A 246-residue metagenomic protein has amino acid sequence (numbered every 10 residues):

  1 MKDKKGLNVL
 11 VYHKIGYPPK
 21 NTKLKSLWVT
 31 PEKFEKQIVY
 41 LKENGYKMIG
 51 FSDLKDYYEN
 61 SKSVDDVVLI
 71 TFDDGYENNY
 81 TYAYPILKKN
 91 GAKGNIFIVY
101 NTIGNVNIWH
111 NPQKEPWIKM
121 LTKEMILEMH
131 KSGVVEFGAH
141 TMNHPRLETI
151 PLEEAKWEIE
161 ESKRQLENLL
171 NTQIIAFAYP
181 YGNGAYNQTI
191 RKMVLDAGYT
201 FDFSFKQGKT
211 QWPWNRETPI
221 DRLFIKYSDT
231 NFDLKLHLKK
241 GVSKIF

Functional and structural regions predicted by a protein language model:
M1-T71, N78, T149-F246: C-terminal active-site subregion of NodB/CE4 polysaccharide deacetylases
K14, F137-P145: Histidine-centered catalytic micro-motifs
K42, P85-G91, K119-A139, L195 (+1 more regions): Acidic (Asp/Glu)-rich catalytic clusters
K55-D56, Y80-A83, N111-G133, E158-R164: Alpha-helical scaffolding within the catalytic cores of extracellular/periplasmic polymer-degrading hydrolases
D66, F72-E77, K89-N90, T102-G104: Acidic/aromatic-lined carbohydrate-recognition and catalytic surfaces of CAZymes acting on diverse glycans
I70, N105-W117, H144-L152: Surface-exposed cleft-lining segments at the edges of enzyme active sites
T71-F72, G138: Generic enzyme active-site microenvironment
K89-Q113: A short, conserved beta-to-alpha structural element at the edge of catalytic cores that scaffolds binding
